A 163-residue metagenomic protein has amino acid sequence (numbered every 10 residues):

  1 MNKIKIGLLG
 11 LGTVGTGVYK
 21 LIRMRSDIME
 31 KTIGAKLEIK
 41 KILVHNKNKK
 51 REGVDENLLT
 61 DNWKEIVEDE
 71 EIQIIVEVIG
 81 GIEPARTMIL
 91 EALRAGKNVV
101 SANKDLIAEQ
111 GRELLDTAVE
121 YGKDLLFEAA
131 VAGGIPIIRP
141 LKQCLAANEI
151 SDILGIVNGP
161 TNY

Functional and structural regions predicted by a protein language model:
M1-R94: N-terminal glycine-/serine-/threonine-rich beta1-alpha1-beta2 phosphate-ribose binding loop of Rossmann-like
L9, T13, G17, L37 (+6 more regions): Conserved active-site and cofactor/substrate-binding residues in soluble primary-metabolism enzymes
G15, Y19-R23, L115, I138-K142 (+1 more regions): Predominant activation on well-ordered alpha-helical scaffold segments within soluble catalytic domains
L43-N48, V131-G133, I156-N162: Glycine-rich beta-alpha junction loops
E77-G81, N103-K104, A129-A130, I153-I156: Glycine- and other small-residue-rich loops at beta-strand/loop junctions that grip anionic moieties
A85-A95, K104-Q143: Rossmann-fold NAD(P)-binding glycine/threonine-rich loop
V99-V100: A short hydrophobic/small-residue beta-strand
Q143-Y163: Conserved anion/nucleotide-ligand pocket segment
